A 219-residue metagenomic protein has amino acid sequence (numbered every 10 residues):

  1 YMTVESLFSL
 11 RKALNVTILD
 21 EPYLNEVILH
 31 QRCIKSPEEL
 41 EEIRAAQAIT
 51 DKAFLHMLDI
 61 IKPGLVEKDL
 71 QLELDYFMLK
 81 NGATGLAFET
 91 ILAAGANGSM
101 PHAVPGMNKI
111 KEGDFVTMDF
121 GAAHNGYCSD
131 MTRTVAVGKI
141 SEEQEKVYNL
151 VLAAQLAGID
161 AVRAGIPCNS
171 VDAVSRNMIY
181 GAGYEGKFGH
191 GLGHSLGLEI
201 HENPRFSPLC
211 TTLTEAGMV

Functional and structural regions predicted by a protein language model:
Y1-V219: Active-site neighborhoods and metal-handling regions in enzymes and metal-associated proteins
